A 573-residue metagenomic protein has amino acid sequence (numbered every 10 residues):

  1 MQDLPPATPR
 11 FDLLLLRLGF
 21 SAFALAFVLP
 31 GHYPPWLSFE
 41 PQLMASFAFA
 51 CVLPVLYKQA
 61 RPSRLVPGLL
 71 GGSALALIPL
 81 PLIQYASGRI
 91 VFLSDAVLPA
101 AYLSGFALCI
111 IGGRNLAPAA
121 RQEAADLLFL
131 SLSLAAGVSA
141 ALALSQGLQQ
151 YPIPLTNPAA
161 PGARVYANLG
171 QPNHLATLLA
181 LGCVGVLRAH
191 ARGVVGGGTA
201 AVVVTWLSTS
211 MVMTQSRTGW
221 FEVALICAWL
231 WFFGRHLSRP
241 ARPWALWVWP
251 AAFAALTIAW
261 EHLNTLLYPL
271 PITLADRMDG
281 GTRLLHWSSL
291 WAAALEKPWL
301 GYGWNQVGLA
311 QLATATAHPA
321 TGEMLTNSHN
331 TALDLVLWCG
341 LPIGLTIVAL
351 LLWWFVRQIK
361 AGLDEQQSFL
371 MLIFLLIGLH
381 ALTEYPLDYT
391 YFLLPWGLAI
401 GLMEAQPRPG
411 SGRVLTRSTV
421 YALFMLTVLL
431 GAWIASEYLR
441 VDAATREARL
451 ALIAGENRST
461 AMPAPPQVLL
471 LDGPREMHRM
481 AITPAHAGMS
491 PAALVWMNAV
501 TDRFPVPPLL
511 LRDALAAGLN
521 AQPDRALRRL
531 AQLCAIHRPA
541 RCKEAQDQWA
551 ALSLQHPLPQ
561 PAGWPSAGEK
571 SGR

Functional and structural regions predicted by a protein language model:
M1-S133, A189-G198, P240-W244, G410-A492 (+2 more regions): Transmembrane signal-anchor hairpin modules in multi-pass inner-membrane enzymes, especially those that act on
L14-L29, M44-V55, I78, L82 (+7 more regions): Alpha-helical transmembrane segments of multi-pass inner-membrane proteins
G31-P35, R89-A101, A160-L175, D279-W287 (+1 more regions): Short aromatic-rich membrane-water interface segments that cap or initiate transmembrane helices in multi-pass membrane
Y33-W36, G88-D95, V212-R217, L382-D388: Membrane-interface helix caps and helix-loop-helix hairpins in membrane proteins
F47-A50, I226-C227, E365-S418: Transmembrane alpha-helices of multi-pass inner-membrane enzymes
Q149-P161, T265-P269, T314-P319: Peri-membrane helix termini and adjoining interfacial loops of integral membrane proteins
Q171, L284-L325, A332, C339-I343: TM-adjacent membrane-interface loops and short helices in multi-pass inner/ER membrane proteins
M211-T214, G219, G234-D279, H286 (+3 more regions): A membrane-periplasm/extracellular boundary helix in multi-pass inner-membrane enzymes that assemble envelope glycans
